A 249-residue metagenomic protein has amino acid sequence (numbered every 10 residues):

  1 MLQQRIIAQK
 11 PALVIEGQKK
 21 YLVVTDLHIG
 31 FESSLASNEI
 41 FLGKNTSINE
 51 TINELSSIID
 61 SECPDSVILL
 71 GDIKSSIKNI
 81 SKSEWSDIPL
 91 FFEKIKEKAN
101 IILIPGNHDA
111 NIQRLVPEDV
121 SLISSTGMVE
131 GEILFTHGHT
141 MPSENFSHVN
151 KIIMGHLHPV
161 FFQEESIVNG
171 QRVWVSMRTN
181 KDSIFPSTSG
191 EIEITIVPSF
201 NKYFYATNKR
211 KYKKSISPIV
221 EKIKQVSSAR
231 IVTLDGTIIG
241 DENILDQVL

Functional and structural regions predicted by a protein language model:
M1-L249: Extended recognition/assembly regions associated with phosphoester-bond processing machinery
